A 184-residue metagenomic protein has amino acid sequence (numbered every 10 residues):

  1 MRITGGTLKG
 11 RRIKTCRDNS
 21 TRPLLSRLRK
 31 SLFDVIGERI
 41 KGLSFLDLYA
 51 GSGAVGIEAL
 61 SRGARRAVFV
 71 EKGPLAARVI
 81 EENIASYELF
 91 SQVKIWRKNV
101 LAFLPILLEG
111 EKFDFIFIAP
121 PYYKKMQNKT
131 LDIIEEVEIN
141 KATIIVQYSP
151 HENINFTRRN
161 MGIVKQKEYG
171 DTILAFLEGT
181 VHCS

Functional and structural regions predicted by a protein language model:
M1-S184: Class I S-adenosyl-L-methionine-dependent methyltransferase catalytic core
